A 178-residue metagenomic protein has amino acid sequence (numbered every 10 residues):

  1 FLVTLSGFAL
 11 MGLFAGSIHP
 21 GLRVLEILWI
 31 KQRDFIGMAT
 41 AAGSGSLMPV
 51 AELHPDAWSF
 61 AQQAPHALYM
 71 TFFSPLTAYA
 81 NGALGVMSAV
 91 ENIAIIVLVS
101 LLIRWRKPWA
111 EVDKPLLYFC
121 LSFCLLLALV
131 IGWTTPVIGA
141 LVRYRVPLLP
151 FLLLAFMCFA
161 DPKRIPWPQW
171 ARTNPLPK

Functional and structural regions predicted by a protein language model:
F1-E91: Alpha-helical transmembrane segments and terminal signal-anchor/GPI-anchor hydrophobic tails, characterized by long
M11-I18, S100-A110, M157-R164: Structural signal for the C-terminal ends of transmembrane alpha-helices and the immediately following loop
L22-V24, I138-V142, P162-A171: A cytosolic-side transmembrane-helix exit/cap motif
H66, S88-V97, L101, L126: Alpha-helical transmembrane segments of multi-pass integral membrane proteins
G85-V86, S100-S122: Membrane-interface helix-loop-helix junctions at transmembrane boundaries of multi-pass membrane enzymes, predominantly
L125-A140: Transmembrane-helix signature of polytopic, lipid-linked glycan biosynthesis machinery
G139-A160: Hydrophobic/aromatic-rich transmembrane helices and adjacent perimembrane loops
L154-K178: A juxtamembrane structural motif centered on a specific transmembrane helix
